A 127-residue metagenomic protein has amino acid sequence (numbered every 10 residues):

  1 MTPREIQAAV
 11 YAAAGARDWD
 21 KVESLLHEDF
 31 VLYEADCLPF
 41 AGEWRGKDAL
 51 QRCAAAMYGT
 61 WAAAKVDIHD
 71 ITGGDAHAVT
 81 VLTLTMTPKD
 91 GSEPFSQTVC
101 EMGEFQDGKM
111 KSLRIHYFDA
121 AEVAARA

Functional and structural regions predicted by a protein language model:
M1-E5, Q51-A127: A beta-strand edge to alpha-helix "cap/lid" segment located at domain peripheries
A9-V10: Generic hydrophobic alpha-helical segments
R17-Y33: Short, well-ordered alpha-helical segments enriched in acidic and aromatic residues
V31-R45: A short gly/proline-enriched turn/hairpin at secondary-structure junctions
